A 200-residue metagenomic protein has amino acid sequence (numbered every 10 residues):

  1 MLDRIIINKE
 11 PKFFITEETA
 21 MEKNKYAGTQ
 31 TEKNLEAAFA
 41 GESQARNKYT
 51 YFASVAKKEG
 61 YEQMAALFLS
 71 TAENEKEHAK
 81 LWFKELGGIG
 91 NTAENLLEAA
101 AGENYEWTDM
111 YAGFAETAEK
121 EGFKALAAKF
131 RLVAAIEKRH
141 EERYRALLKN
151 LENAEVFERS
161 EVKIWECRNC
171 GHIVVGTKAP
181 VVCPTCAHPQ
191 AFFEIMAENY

Functional and structural regions predicted by a protein language model:
R4-A20: Short, Lys/Arg-enriched N-terminal segments with co-localized hydrophobic residues within the first ~10-30 amino acids
E17-Y200: Non-heme di-metal
